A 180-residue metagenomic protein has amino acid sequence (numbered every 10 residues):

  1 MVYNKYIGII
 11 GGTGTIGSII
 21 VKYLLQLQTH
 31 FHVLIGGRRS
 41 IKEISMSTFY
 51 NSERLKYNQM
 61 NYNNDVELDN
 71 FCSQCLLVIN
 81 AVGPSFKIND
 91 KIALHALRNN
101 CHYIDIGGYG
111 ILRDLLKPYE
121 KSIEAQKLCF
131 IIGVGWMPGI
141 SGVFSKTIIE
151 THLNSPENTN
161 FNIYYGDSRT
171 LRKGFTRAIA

Functional and structural regions predicted by a protein language model:
I7-Q26: N-terminal Rossmann NAD(P)H-binding glycine-rich loop of SDR-like oxidoreductase domains
G36-S40, N61-Y62: N-terminal Rossmann-fold cofactor-binding loop
Q59-Q74, P84: Conserved Rossmann-fold cofactor-binding substructure of NAD(P)-dependent oxidoreductases
V66, N80-A96: Beta-loop-alpha module in the N-terminal Rossmann-like domain of NAD(P)-dependent dehydrogenases, especially those
C75-A81, Y103-I104: N-terminal Rossmann-like NAD(P) cofactor-binding module of classical short-chain dehydrogenase/reductase
P84, H95-R113: ADP-ribose/adenylate-binding Rossmann-like module
G107-C129: Rossmann-fold NAD(P)-binding glycine/threonine-rich loop
G135-M137, S141-A180: Conserved anion/nucleotide-ligand pocket segment
